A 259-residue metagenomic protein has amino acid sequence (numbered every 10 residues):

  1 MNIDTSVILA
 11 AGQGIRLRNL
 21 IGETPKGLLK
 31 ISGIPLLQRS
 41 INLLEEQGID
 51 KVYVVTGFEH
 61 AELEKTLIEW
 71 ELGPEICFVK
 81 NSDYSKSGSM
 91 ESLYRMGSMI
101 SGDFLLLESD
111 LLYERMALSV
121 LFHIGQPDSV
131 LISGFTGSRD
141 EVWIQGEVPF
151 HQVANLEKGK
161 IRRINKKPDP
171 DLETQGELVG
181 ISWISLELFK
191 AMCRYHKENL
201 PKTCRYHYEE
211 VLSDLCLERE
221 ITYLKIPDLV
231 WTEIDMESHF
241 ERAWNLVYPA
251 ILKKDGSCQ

Functional and structural regions predicted by a protein language model:
M1-G22: N-terminal nucleotide-binding beta1-loop-alpha1 segment
M1-I8, I34-F104: Conserved N-terminal catalytic core of the sugar/cofactor nucleotidyltransferase
N2-S6, Q175-Q259: Conserved alpha/beta core of the MobA/IspD/sugar-nucleotide pyrophosphorylase nucleotidyltransferase superfamily
A10, T56, E108, I132-S133: Short beta-strand/turn micro-motifs composed of small residues that flank or help shape donor/cofactor-binding pockets
E23-Q38: Short catalytic helix/loop segments, enriched in acidic residues and glycine and frequently bearing histidine
G27, E75-C77, K160, E220-T222: Conserved beta-strand segments of alpha/beta enzyme cores
G102-L112: Short beta-strand-to-loop acidic/aromatic patch adjacent to the donor-nucleotide binding site
E114-N199: Conserved core of the sugar-phosphate nucleotidyltransferase
